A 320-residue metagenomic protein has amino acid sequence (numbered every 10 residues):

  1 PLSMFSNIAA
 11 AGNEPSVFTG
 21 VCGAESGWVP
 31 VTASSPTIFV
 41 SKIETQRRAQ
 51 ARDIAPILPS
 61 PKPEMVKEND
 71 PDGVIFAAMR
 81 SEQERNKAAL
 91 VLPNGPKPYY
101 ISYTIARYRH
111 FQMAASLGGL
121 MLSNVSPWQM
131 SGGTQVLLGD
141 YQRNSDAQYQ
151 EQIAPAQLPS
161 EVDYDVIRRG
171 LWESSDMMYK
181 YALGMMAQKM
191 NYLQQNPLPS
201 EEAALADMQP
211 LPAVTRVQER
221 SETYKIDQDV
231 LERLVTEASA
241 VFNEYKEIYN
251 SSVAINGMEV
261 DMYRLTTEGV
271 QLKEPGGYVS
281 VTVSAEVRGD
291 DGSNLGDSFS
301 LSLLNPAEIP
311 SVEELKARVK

Functional and structural regions predicted by a protein language model:
S3-N7, S16, S26-W28, T32-S35: Low-acidity, Ser/Thr- and Arg-rich intrinsically disordered low-complexity segments
M4, A10, S35, F39-S41 (+1 more regions): Short, low-complexity interaction segments enriched in Ser/Thr/Pro/Gly
W28, F39-K320: Active-site bordering "gate/hinge" segments that shape substrate access to catalytic or cofactor-binding pockets
